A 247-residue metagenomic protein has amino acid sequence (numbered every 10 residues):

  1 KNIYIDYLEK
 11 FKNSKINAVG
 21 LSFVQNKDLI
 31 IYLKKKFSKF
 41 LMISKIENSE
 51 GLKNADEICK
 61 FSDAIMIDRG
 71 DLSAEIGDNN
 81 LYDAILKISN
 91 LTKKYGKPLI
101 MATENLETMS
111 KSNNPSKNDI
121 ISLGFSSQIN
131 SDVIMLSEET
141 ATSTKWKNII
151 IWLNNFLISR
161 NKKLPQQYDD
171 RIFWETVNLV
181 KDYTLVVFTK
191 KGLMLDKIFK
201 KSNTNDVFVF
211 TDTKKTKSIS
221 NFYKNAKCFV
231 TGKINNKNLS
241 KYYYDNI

Functional and structural regions predicted by a protein language model:
K1-I247: Non-catalytic helical/linker scaffolds that mediate oligomerization, partner binding, and domain coupling around large
